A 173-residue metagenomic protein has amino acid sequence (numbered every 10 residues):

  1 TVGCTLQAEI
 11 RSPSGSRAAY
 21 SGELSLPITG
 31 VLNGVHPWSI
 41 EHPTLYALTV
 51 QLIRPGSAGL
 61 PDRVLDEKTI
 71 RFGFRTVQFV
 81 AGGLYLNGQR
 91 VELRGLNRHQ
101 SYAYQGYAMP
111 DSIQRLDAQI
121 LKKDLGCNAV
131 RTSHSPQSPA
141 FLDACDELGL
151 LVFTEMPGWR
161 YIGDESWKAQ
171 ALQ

Functional and structural regions predicted by a protein language model:
T1-V152, A169-Q173: Secreted/periplasmic carbohydrate-active enzymes, especially glycoside hydrolases
W159-G163: Short gly/pro/ser/thr-enriched loop/turn and capping motifs at secondary-structure boundaries
